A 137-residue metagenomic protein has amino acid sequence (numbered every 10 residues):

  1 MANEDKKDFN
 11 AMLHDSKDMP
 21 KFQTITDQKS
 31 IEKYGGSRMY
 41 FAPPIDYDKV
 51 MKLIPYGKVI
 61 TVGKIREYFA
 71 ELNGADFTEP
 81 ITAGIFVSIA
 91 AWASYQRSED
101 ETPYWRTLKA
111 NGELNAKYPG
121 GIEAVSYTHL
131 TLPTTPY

Functional and structural regions predicted by a protein language model:
A2-I45: Intrinsically disordered, low-complexity serine/threonine- and proline-rich regulatory segments
A42-K58: Positively charged, polyanion-binding regions of nucleic-acid-associated proteins
K49-L53, Y68, I89-A93: Short amphipathic alpha-helical elements of helix-turn-helix/winged-helix folds
G63-G74: DNA-recognition alpha helix
P80-F86: Major-groove recognition helix of helix-turn-helix-like DNA-binding domains
F86-D100: Short, basic alpha-helical nucleic acid-contact segments in DNA-binding proteins and DNA transaction factors
Q96-Y127: Short, Lys/Arg-rich amphipathic alpha-helical interaction segments that bind nucleic acids or acidic protein surfaces
T128-T134: Conserved small/polar residues in nucleotide/adenosyl-binding loops
